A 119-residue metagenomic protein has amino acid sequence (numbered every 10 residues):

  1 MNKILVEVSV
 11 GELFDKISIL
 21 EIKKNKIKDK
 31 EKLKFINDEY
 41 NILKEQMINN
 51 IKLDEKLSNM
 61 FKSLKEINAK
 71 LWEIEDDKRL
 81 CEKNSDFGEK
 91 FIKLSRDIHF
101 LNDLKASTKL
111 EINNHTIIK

Functional and structural regions predicted by a protein language model:
M1-K119: Extended, charge-rich alpha-helical interface modules
